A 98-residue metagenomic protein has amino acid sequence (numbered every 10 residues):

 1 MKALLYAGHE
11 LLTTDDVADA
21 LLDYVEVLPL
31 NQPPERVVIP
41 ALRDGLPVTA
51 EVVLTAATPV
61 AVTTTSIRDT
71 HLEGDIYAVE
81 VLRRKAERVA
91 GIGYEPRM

Functional and structural regions predicted by a protein language model:
M1-T14: Short, extreme N-terminal segment that most often corresponds to the first beta-strand
L4-Y6, G45, D75: Preference for short coil/turn "hinge" residues that link or interrupt alpha-helices
Y6, V60, L82-R83: Generic hydrophobic, helix-prone segments enriched in Leu/Val/Ile
L12, P29-T64: Short, structured protein-protein interaction patches enriched in aromatics and acidic/basic residues, typified by
D16-V27: Charged, amphipathic alpha-helical segments
E26-P29, E87: Signal for well-folded cores of large energy- and translation-related assemblies
I67-M98: Mixed-charge, glycine-accented linear interaction segment located at domain edges/termini
